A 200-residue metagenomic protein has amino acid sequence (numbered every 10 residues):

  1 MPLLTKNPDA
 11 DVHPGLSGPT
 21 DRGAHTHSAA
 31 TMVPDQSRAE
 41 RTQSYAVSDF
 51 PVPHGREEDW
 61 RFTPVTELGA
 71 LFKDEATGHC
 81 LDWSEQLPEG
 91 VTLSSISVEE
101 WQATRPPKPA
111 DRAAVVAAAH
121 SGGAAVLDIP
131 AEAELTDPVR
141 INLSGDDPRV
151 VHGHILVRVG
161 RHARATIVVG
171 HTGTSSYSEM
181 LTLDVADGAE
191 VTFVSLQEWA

Functional and structural regions predicted by a protein language model:
M1-A200: Glycine-rich and polybasic anion-binding loops at the starts of cofactor/ligand-binding domains
